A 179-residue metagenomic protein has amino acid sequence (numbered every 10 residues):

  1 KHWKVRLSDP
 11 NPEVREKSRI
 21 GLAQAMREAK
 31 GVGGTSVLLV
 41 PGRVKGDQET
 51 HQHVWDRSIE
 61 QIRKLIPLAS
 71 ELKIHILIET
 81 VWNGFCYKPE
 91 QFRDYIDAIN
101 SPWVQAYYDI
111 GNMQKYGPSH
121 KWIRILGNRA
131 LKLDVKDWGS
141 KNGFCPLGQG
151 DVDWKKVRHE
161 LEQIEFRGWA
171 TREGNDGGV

Functional and structural regions predicted by a protein language model:
H2-Y108, M113-K115: Active-site acidic/histidine proton-transfer and metal-coordination neighborhood in alpha/beta enzyme cores
R27, T35, R63, P89-V179: Histidine-acidic metal/acid-base catalytic patches
